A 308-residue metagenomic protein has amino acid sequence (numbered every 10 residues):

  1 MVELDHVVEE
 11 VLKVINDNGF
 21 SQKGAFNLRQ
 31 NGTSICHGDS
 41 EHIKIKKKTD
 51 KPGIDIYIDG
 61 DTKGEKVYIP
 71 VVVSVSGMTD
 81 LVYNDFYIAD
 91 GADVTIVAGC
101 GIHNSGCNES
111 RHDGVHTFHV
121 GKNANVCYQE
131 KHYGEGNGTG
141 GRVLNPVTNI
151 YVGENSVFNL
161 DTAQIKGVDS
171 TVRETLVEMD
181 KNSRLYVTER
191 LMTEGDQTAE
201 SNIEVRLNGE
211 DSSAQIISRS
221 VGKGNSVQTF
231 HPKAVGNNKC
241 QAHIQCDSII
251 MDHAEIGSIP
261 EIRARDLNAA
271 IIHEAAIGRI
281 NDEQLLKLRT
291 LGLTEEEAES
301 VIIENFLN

Functional and structural regions predicted by a protein language model:
M1, K287, E296-E297: Sequence-level preference for short, compositionally simple segments enriched in small aliphatic or small polar residues
M1-K46: Short, Gly/Pro- and small/polar-rich lid/capping loops
F26-L28, I35-L286, T290-L293, I303-N308: Conserved beta-strand/loop scaffold segments within soluble protein domains that form the structured core and edges
